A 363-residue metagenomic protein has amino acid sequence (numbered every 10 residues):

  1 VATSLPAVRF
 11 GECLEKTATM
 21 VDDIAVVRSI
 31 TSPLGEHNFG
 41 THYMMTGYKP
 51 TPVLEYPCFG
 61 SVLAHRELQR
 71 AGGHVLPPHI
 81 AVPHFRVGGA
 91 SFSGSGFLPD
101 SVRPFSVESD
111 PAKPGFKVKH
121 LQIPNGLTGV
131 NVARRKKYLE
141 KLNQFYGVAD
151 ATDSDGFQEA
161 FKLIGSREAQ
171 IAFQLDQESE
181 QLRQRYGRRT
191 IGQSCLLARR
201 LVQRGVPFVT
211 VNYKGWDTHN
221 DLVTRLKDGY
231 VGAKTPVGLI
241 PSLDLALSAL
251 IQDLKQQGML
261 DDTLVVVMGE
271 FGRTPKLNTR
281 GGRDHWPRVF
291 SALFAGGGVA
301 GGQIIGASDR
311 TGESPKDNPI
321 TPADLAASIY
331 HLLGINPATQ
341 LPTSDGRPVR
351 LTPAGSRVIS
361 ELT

Functional and structural regions predicted by a protein language model:
V1-T363: Ligand-binding pockets and gating/stacking loops
